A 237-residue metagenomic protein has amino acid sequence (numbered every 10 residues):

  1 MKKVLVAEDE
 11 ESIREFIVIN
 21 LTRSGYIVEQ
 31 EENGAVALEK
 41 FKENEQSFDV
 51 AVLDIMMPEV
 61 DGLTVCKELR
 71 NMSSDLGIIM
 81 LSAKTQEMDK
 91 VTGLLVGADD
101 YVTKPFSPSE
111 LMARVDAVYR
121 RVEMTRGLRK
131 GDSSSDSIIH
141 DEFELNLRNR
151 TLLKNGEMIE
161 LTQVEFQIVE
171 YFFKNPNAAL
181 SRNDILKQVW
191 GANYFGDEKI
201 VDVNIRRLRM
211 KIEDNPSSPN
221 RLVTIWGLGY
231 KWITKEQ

Functional and structural regions predicted by a protein language model:
K3, A117-A179, N183: Short, Lys/Arg-enriched segments at the junction into DNA-binding effector domains of transcriptional regulators
E8: Conserved acidic carboxylate
E15-R23: Charged docking surfaces used in two-component/phosphorelay signaling
G25-V36, K40: Short hydrophobic/Thr-rich beta-strand motif most characteristic of the beta2 strand and flanking loop of CheY-like
M57: Receiver (REC) domain active-site loop signature in two-component systems and cognate sites in sensor histidine kinases
K67, N71-I139: Basic, amphipathic DNA-recognition helix from helix-turn-helix-like DNA-binding domains
T151, G156-R221, I225-L228: Positively charged, aromatic-enriched patches within helix-turn-helix-type DNA-binding elements, predominantly
